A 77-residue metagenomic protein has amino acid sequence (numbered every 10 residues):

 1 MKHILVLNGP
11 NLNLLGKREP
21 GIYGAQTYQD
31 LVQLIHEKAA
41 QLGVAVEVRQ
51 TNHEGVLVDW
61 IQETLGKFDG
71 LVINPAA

Functional and structural regions predicted by a protein language model:
M1-I4: Extreme N-terminal starter segment of soluble prokaryotic enzymes
P10-L12, A76-A77: Short glycine-rich anion-binding loops that position phosphate/pyrophosphate groups of nucleotides and phosphorylated
N11-G16, A39-G43: Short, basic/glycine-rich phosphate-binding loops at helix/coil junctions that contact nucleotide phosphates
L15-Q29: Glycine- and acidic-residue-enriched helix-capping/strand-helix junction motifs
T27-Q41: Loop-to-helix element that buttresses phosphate recognition and phosphoryl-transfer chemistry
A40-A77: Helix-adjacent hinge/juxtasegments
